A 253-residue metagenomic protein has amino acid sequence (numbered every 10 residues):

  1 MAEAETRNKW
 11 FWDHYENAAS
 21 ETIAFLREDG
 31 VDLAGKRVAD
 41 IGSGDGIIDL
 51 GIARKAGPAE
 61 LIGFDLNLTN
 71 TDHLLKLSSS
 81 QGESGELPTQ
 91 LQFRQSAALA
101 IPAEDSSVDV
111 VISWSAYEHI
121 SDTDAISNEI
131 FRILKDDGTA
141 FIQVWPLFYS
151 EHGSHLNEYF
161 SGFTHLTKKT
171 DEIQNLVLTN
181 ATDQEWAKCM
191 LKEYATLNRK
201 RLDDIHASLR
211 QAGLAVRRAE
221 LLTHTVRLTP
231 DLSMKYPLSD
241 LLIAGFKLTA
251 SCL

Functional and structural regions predicted by a protein language model:
E16-A34: Conserved alpha-helix/loop element of class I SAM-dependent methyltransferases that forms part of the SAM/SAH-binding
K36-G44: Conserved class I S-adenosyl-L-methionine
I47-A100: Class I SAM-dependent methyltransferase SAM/SAH-binding core
L99-V110: A short acidic, Gly/Pro-enriched loop at the edge of an enzyme's catalytic core that lines a small-molecule cofactor
V110-S121: A short SAM/SAH-binding and catalytic strip from SAM-dependent methyltransferases
D124-D136: A short glycine-rich, Lys/Arg-flanked "PGG" loop and its adjoining helix->strand segment in the class I
T139-N175: Conserved class I S-adenosyl-L-methionine
K188-D203: Acceptor-substrate binding/catalytic loop of class I
